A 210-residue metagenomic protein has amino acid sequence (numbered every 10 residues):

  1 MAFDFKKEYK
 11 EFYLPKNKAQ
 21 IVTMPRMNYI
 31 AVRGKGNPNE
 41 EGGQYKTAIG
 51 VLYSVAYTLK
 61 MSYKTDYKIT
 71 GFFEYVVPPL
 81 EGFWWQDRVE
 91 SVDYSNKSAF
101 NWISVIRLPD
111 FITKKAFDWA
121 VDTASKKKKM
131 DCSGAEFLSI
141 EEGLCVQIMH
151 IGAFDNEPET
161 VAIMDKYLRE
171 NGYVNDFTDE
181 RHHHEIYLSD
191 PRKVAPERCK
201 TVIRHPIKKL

Functional and structural regions predicted by a protein language model:
M1-L210: A solvent-exposed interaction/effector surface
